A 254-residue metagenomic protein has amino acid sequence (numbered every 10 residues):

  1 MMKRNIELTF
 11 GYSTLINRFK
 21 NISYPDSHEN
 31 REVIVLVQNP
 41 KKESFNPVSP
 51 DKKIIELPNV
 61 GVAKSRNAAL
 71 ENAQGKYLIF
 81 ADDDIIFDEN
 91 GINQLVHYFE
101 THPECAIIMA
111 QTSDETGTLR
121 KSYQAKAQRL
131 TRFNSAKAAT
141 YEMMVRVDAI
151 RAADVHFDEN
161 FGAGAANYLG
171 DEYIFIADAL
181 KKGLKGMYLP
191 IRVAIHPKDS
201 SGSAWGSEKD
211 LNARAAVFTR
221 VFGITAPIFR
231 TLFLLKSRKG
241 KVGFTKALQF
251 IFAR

Functional and structural regions predicted by a protein language model:
M1-E32, F45: N-proximal low-complexity "stem/linker" segments adjacent to membrane-targeting elements
L57-A73: Glycine-rich, basic loop-to-helix element that forms the pyrophosphate-binding segment of sugar-nucleotide handling
L78: Short aromatic/hydrophobic "clamp" motif used to bind/position activated sugar donors
D82-I86: The conserved acidic donor/metal-binding loop of glycosyltransferases
N90-Y123: Conserved donor NDP-sugar-binding/catalytic core segment of glycosyltransferases
M143, A149-I150, N160-L189: A short, conserved alpha-helix in the catalytic core of glycosyltransferases
A163-N167, K185-W205, V217: Active-site donor/metal-binding and catalytic loop motifs of nucleotide-sugar-dependent glycosylation enzymes
S203-F229, F250-R254: Catalytic core of nucleotide-sugar-dependent glycosyltransferases
